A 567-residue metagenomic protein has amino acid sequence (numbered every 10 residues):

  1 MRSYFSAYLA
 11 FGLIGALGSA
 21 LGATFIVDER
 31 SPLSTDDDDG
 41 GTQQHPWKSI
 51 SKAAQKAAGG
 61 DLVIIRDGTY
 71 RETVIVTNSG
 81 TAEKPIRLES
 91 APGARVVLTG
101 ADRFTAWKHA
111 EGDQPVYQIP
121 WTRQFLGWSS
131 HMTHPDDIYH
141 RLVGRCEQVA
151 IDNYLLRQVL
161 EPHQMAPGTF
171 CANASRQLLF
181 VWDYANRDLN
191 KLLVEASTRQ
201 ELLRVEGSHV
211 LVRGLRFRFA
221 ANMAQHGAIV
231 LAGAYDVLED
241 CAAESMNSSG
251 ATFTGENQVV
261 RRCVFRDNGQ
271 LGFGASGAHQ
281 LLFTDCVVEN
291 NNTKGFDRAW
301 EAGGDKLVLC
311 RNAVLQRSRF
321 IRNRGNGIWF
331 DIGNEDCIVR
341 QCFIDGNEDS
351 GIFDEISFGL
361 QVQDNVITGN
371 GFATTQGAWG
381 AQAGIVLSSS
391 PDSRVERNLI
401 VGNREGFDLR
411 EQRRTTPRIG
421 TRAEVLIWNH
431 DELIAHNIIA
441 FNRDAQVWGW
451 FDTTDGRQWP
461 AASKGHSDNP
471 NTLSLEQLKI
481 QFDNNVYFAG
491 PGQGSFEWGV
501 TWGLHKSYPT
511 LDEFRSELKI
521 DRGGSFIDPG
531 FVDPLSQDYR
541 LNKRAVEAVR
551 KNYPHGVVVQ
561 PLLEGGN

Functional and structural regions predicted by a protein language model:
M1-Y4: Positively charged n-region of N-terminal signal peptides that target proteins for export
A7-A16: Bacterial N-terminal signal peptides
G18-G22: Sec/Tat signal peptide C-region and signal peptidase I cleavage site
T24, G60-L62, D67, T73 (+17 more regions): Detector for repetitive beta-architecture
T24-G233, W428, F482, Q493-G494 (+2 more regions): Extracellular polysaccharide-degrading/modifying enzymes targeting complex plant/algal/animal polysaccharides
Q55-A58, A243, F320: Residue-level signal for alpha-helix termini/capping positions
E201-L203, R218-L231, S248-G255, R266-G524 (+4 more regions): Glycine- and acidic/polar-rich repeat regions and solenoidal domains
V230, V237-N247: Surface-exposed extracellular loop regions of Gram-negative outer-membrane beta-barrel proteins
